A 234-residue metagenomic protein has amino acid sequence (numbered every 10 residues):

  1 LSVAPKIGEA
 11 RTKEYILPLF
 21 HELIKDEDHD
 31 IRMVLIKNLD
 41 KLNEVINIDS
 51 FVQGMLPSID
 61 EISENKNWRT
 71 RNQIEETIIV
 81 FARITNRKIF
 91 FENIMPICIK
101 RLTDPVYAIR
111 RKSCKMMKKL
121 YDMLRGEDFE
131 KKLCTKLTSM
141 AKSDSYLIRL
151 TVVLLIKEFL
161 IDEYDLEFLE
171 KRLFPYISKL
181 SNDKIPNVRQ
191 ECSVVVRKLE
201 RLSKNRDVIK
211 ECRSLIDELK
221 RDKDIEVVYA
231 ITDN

Functional and structural regions predicted by a protein language model:
L1, H29-L39, W68-I78, Y107-M116 (+2 more regions): HEAT-repeat alpha-solenoid elements in large eukaryotic scaffold proteins
L1-K6, L23-I24, N38-I46, I62-S63 (+9 more regions): Hydrophobic residues within the alpha-helices of tandem HEAT/HEAT-like
A10-I24, D49-S63, K88-L102, E127-A141 (+2 more regions): HEAT/HEAT-like alpha-solenoid repeats
E14, M33, Q53, N72 (+7 more regions): Alpha-solenoid HEAT/ARM repeat scaffold
K25, H29-D30, E64, W68-R69 (+7 more regions): Alpha-helix N-cap/helix-start positions at coil->helix boundaries
A108-I109, K118-E170, F174: Eukaryotic tandem repeat interaction scaffolds
C212-N234: Eukaryotic acidic, Ser/Thr-rich intrinsically disordered low-complexity regions
